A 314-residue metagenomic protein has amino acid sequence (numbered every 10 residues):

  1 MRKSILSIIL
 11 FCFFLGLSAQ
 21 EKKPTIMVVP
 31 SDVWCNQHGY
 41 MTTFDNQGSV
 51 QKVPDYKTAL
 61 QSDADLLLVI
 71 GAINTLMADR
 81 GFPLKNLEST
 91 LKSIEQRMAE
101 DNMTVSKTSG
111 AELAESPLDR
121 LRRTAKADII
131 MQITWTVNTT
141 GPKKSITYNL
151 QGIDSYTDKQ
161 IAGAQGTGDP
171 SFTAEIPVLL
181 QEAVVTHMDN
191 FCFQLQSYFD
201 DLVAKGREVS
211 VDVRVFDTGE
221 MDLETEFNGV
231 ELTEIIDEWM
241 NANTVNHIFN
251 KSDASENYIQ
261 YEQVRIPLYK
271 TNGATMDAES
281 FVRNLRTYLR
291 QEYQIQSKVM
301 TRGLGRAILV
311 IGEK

Functional and structural regions predicted by a protein language model:
M1-K22: Bacterial Sec-dependent N-terminal signal peptides
Q20-Y40, K159-I248, R302-G303: C-terminal/domain-edge helix-coil "capping" segments
E21-K23, A64, L68, A72 (+5 more regions): Extracytoplasmic
S31-W34, S89-T90, T136, Q151-Y156 (+2 more regions): Solvent-exposed coil/turn segments that connect beta secondary-structure elements in extracytoplasmic/periplasmic
T42-T124, V230-Y269, G273-R290: N-terminal segment of the mature soluble domain
T90-T108, I153-I176: Short, flexible helix-coil linker/hinge segments at the edges of structured domains or between repeats
D128-F172, R302-K314: Amphipathic beta-strand/beta-sheet edge segments enriched in Tyr/Trp
F281-K314: A cross-taxonomic marker for long C-terminal extensions/tails that follow the last structured domain
